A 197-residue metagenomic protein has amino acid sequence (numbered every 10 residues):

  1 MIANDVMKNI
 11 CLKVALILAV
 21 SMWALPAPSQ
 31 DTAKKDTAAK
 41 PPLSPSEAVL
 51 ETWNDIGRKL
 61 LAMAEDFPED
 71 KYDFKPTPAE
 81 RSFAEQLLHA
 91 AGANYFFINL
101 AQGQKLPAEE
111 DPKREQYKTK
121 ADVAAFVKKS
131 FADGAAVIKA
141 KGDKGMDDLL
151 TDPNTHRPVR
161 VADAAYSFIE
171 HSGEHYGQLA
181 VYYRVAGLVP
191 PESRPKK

Functional and structural regions predicted by a protein language model:
I2-A15: Bacterial N-terminal signal peptides that target proteins for export
K13-P26: Bacterial N-terminal signal peptides
A27-P41: Cleaved targeting-peptide boundary
P41-T52: N-terminal beta-strand motif that seeds the catalytic metal site of vicinal oxygen chelate
L50-N54, L61, K71-P112, D152-K197: Short, contiguous alpha-helical
T52, E115-D152, V159-Y176: Acidic/histidine-rich alpha-helical segments that form the ligand environment of transition-metal centers
D66-D73, V137-D147, R184-P191: Surface-exposed helix-capping loop/turn segments at secondary-structure junctions
